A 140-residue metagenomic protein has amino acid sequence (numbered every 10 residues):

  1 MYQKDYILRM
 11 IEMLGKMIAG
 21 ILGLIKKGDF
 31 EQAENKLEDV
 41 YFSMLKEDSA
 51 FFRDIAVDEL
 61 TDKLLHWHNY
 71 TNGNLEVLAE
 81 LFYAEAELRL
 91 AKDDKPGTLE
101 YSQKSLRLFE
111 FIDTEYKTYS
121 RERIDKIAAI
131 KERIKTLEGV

Functional and structural regions predicted by a protein language model:
M1-L75, E110-F111, R133-V140: N-terminal alpha-helical interaction modules that lie
L14, I21, A79, Y83-E87 (+1 more regions): Conserved small-residue packing positions in alpha-helical repeats and bundles
K16, N74-V77, L81, E122-I130: The tetratricopeptide repeat
F30-E34, T98, S105: Solenoid-repeat scaffolds in large eukaryotic assemblies
W67-N74, L88-E100, T118: Short acidic, glycine/proline-enriched loop segments that cap or flank alpha-helices
T114-V140: Short, Lys/Arg-rich amphipathic alpha-helical interaction segments that bind nucleic acids or acidic protein surfaces
